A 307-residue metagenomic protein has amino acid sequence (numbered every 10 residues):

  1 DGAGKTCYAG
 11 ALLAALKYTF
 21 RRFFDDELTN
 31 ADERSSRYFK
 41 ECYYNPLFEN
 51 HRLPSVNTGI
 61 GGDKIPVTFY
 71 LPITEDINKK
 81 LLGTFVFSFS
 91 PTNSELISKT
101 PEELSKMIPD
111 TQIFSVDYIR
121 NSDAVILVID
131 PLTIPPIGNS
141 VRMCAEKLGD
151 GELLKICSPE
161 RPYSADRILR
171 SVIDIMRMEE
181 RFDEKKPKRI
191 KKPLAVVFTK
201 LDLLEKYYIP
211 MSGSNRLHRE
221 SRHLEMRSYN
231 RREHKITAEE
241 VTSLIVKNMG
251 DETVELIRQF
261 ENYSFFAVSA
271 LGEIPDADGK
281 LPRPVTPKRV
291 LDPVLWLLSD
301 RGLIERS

Functional and structural regions predicted by a protein language model:
D1-K64, T68-Y70, T74-S88: Conserved G1/Walker A P-loop phosphate-binding module
G4, I97-S98, I134-I137, L203-K206 (+1 more regions): Short catalytic/ligand-binding loop motif for oxyanion handling, primarily in non-cytosolic enzymes, centered on
G4-K5, N230-E240, G272-S307: Conserved GTPase G-domain signal focused on the G5
C7, A11-A15, I168-I175, L244 (+1 more regions): Alpha-helical scaffold elements adjacent to nucleotide-binding pockets in ATP/GTP-utilizing enzyme cores
R37-C42, M176, E239, S243-P275 (+2 more regions): Extended charged low-complexity segments that act as oligomerization/scaffolding linkers
I60-I65, E95, T100, Y118 (+2 more regions): Phosphate/oxyanion-binding active-site loops and adjacent basic polyanion-contact surfaces
T74-L81, P109-Y229, T237-R258: Conserved C-terminal guanine-recognition region of P-loop GTPase G domains, centered on the G4
G83-D110: Switch II (G3) loop of P-loop NTPases
